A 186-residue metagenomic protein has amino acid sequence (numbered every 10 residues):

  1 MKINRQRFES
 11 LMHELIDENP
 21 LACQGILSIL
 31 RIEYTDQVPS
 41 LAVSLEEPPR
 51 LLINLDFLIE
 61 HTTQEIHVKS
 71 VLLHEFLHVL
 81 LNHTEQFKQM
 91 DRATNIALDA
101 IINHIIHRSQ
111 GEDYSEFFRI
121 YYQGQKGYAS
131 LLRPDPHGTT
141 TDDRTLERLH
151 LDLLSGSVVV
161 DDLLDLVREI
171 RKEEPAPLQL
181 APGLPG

Functional and structural regions predicted by a protein language model:
M1-K69, E75-G186: Short, functionally important secondary-structure microenvironments
